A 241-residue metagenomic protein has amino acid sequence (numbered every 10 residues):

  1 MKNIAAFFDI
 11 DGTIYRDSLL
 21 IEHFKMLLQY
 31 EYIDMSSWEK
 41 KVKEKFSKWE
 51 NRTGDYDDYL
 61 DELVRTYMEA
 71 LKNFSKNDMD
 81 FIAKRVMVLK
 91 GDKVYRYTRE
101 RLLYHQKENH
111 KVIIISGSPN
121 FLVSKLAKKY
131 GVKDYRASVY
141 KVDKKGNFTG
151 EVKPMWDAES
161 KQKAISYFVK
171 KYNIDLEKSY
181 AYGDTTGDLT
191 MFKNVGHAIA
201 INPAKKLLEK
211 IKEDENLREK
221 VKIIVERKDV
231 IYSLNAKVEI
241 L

Functional and structural regions predicted by a protein language model:
M1-I10, K25, Q29-W38, E44 (+2 more regions): Non-catalytic pre-domain segments flanking phosphatase-related domains
K2-L20, F192: Asp-based phosphoryl-transfer active-site loop
K2-N3, F81-I82, V88-I113, G117-L241: C-terminal cap/substrate-recognition subdomain and adjoining C-terminal extension of metal-dependent phosphatase-like
Y15, Y59, I114-I115: Short, surface-exposed helix-loop/turn micro-motifs enriched in polar/charged residues
S18-E22, D61-E62, F121, E159 (+1 more regions): A generic alpha-helix surface/boundary motif
L19-L20, Y32-Y104: A metal-dependent, Asp-based hydrolase signature
H23-F24, L207: Conserved short hydrophobic patches within well-ordered secondary structure
